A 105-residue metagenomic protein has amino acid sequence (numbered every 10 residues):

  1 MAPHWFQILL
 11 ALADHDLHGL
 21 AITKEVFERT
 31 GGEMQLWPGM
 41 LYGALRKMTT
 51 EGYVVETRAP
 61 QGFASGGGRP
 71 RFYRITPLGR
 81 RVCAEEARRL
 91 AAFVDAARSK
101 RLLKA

Functional and structural regions predicted by a protein language model:
M1-M40: N-terminal helix-turn-helix DNA-binding core of bacterial DNA-binding proteins
I8, G32, A44, R71-F72 (+1 more regions): Residue-level recognition of specific faces of alpha-helices
L41-M48: Basic amphipathic alpha-helical segments that dock to polyanions
T49-G66, R74: Beta-hairpin "wing" of winged helix-turn-helix
A64-A84: Basic, amphipathic "hinge/linker" alpha-helix immediately C-terminal to the N-terminal HTH DNA-binding motif
L78-A105: Amphipathic alpha-helical dimerization/coiled-coil segments that flank or bridge DNA-binding/regulatory modules
